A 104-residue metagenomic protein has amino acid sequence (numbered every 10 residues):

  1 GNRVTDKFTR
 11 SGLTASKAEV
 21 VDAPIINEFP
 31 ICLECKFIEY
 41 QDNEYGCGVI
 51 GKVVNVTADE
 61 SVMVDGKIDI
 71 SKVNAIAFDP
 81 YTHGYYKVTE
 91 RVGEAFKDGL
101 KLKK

Functional and structural regions predicted by a protein language model:
G1-K104: Basic, polyanion-binding surface patches
